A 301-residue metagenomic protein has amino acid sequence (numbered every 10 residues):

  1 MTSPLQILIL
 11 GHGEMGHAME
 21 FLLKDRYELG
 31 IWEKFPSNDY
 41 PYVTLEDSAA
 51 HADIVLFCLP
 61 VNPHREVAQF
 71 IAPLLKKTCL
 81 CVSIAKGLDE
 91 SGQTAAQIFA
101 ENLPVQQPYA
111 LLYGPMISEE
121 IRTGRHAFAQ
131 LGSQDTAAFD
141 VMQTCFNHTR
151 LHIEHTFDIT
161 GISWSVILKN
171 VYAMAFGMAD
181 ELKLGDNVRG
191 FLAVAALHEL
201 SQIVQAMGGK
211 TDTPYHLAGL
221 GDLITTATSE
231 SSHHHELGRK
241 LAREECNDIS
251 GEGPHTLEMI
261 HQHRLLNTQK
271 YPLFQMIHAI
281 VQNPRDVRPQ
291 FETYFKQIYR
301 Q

Functional and structural regions predicted by a protein language model:
M1-H51, F70: NAD(P)+-binding Rossmann beta1-loop-alpha1 motif at the extreme N-terminus of oxidoreductases
P4, F176-G177, Q205-Q301: NAD(P)-dependent Rossmann-like dehydrogenase/reductase catalytic/cofactor-binding core
L10, E14, A18, N62 (+16 more regions): Conserved active-site and cofactor/substrate-binding residues in soluble primary-metabolism enzymes
H12, G16-M19, L45-R125, M142: Rossmann-like NAD(P)(H) cofactor-binding subdomain of soluble oxidoreductases
S37-V43, L111-L112, H155-T156: Short gly/ser/thr-rich secondary-structure transition/capping motifs
A50-H51, L168, L220: Alpha-helix C-terminal capping/helix-to-coil transition sites in glycosyltransferase folds
P63, L74, I98-P108, H126-T213: Internal alpha-helical scaffold of NAD(P)-dependent oxidoreductase catalytic cores
